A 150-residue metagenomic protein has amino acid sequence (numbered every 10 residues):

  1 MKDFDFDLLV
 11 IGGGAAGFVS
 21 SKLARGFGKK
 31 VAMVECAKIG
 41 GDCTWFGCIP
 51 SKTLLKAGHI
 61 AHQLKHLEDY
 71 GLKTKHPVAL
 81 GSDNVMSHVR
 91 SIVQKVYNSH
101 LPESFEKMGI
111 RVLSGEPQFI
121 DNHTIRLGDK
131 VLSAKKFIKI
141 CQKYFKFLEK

Functional and structural regions predicted by a protein language model:
K2-A16: Beta1/beta-strand and adjacent pyrophosphate-binding region of the FAD-binding site in flavoprotein oxidoreductases
D3-F6, K22-K29, V34-K150: Glycine-rich flavin
V19: Short alpha-helical segment within the catalytic ATP-binding CA
